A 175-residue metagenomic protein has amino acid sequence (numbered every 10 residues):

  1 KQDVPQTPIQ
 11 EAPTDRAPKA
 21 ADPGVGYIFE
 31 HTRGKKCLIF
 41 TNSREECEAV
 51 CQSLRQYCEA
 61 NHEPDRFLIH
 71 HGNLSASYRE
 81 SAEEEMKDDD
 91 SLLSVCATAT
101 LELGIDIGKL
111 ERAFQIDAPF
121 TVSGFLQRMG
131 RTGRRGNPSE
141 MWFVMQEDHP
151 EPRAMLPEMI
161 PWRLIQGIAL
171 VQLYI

Functional and structural regions predicted by a protein language model:
K1-C47, E147-D148, R163-L173: Conserved interdomain linker/interface between the two RecA-like ATPase lobes of SF2 helicase motors
K1-V4, R44-C47, N73-A76, L101-L103 (+3 more regions): Conserved nucleotide-binding/hydrolysis micro-motifs of P-loop NTPases
G34-K35, N61-F67, G108-R112, F120 (+1 more regions): Short glycine-/polar-rich loops that comprise or flank the Walker A/P-loop and associated switch/sensor motifs
N42, V95-E102, K109: Beta-edge loop/turn motif
R44-R66: Conserved helicase motor "Helicase C" RecA-like lobe of SF1/SF2 P-loop NTPases
A49, F67-A99: Conserved helicase ATPase core of P-loop NTP-dependent helicases/translocases
V50-C51, D106-G108: Conserved ATPase-coupling elements of RecA-like P-loop NTPase cores
D89-L92, F114-Y174: Conserved segment of the helicase C-terminal RecA-like domain
